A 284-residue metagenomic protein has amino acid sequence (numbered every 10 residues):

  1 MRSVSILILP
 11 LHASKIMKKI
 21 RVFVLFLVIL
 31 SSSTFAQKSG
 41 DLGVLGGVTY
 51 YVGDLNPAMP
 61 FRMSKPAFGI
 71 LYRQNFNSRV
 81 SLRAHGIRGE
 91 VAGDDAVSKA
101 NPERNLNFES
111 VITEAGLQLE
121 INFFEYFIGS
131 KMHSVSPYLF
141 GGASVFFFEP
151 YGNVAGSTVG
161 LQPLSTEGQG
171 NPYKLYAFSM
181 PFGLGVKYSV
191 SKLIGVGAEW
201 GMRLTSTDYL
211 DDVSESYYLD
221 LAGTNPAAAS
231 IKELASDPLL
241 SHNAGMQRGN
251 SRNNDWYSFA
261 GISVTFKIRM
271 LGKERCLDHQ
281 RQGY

Functional and structural regions predicted by a protein language model:
A36-N75, P150, Y257-L271, Y284: Short glycine/proline- and aromatic-enriched beta-strand/turn motifs that initiate or cap beta-hairpins
G40, R79-L82, F127, K192-V196 (+1 more regions): Repeated loop/turn-to-beta-strand initiation elements of outer-membrane beta-barrel proteins
V44-V48, I70-Q74, L117-F123, G141-V145 (+3 more regions): Residues on the lipid-exposed face of transmembrane beta-strands in outer-membrane beta-barrel proteins
V52-A58, A100-E109, S165-P172, R248-N250: Extracellular loop and loop/strand-boundary signature of outer-membrane beta-barrel proteins
M59-M63, S98-N105, A155-L161, V213-A222 (+1 more regions): Flexible, surface-exposed loop regions and adjacent strand-edge segments of Gram-negative outer-membrane beta-barrel
R62-P66, V111-A115, V135, K174-M180 (+1 more regions): Residues that define the transmembrane beta-barrel architecture of outer-membrane proteins
V80-V159: Gram-negative (and chloroplast) outer-membrane scaffold detector with strong preference for beta-barrel transmembrane
S191-Y284: Predominantly the C-terminal beta-signal and adjacent terminal strand-loop region of outer-membrane beta-barrel
